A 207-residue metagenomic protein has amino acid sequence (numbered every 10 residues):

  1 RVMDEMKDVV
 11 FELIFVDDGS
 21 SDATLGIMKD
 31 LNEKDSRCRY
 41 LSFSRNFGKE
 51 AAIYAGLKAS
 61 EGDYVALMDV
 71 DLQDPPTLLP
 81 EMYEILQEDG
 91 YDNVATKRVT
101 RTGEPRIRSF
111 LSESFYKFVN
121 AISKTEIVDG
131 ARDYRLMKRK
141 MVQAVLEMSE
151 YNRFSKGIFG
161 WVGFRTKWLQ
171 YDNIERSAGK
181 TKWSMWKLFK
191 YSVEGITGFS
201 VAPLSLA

Functional and structural regions predicted by a protein language model:
R1-D4: Short, well-formed alpha-helical segments that are part of the catalytic scaffolds of diverse glycosyltransferases
K7-G19, L41-S42: Short beta-strand/loop segment that forms part of the nucleotide-sugar
E12, R37-R39, R165-K167: Conserved beta-strand segments of alpha/beta enzyme cores
D17-L25, L72-Q73: A conserved acidic beta->alpha catalytic loop
D30-D35: Short, conserved SAM-binding/catalytic segment of Class I S-adenosyl-L-methionine-dependent methyltransferases
R37, L41-R45, K49-A59, Y64 (+2 more regions): Acceptor/aglycone-binding surface of glycosyltransferases and processive sugar-polymer synthases
L67-D69: Ankyrin-repeat intra-repeat helix-capping/turn positions
V193-A207: Alpha-helical bilayer-embedded segments of polytopic membrane proteins, i.e., transmembrane/intramembrane helices
